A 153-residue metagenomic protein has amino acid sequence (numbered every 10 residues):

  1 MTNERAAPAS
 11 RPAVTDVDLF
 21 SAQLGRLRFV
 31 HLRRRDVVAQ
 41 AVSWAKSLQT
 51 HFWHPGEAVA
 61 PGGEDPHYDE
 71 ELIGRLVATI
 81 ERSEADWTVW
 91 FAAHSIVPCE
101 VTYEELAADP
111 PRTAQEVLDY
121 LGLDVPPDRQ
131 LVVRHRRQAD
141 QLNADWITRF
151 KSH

Functional and structural regions predicted by a protein language model:
M1-P98, P111-P126: PAPS-dependent sulfotransferase catalytic domain
V59-G74, E105, V125-H153: PAPS-dependent sulfotransferase catalytic core
E104-P111: An alpha-helix initiation/capping motif
